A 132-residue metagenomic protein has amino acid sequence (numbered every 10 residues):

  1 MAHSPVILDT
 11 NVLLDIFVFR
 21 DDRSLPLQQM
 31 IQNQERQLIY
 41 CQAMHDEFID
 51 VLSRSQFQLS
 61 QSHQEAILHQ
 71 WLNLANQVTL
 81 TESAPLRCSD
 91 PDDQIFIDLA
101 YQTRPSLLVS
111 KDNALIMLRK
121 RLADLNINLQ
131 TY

Functional and structural regions predicted by a protein language model:
M1-Y40: Short, well-structured N-terminal submotif of metal-dependent ribonuclease cores
V12-L13, M44, A114-L115: Alpha-helix capping/helix-boundary segments
I16-F17, V51, L118: Residues that scaffold the ATP/ADP-binding catalytic core of kinase and kinase-like folds
D22, I39, S62, R87 (+1 more regions): Residues at secondary-structure transition points
Q29-S83: PIN-domain endoribonuclease scaffold, especially VapC-family toxins
L38, L108-V109: A short beta-strand/loop micro-motif in the catalytic core of glycosyltransferases that engages the nucleotide-sugar
N73-L107: Mid-chain, well-packed structural core segment of small domains
Q94, T103-L107, N113-Y132: Acidic, PIN/NYN-like endoribonuclease modules and their adjacent C-terminal/linker elements
